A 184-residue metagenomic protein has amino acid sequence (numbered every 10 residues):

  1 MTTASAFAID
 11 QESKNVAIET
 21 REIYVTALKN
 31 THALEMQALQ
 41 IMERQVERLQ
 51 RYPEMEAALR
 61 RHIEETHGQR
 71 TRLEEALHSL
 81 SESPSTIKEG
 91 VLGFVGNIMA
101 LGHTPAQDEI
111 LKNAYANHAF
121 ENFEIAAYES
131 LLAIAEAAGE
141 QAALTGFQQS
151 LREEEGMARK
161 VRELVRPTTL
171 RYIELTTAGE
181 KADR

Functional and structural regions predicted by a protein language model:
T2-R184: Amphipathic alpha-helical hairpins
